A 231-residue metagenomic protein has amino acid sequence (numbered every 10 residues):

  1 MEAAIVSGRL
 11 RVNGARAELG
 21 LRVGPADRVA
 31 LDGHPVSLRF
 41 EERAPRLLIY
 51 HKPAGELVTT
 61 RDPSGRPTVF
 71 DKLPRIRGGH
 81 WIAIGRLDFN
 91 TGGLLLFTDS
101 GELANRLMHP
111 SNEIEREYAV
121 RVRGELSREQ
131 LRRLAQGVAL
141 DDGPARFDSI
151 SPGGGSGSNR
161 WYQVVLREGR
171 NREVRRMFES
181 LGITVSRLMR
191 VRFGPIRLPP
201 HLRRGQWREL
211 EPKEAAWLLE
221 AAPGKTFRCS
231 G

Functional and structural regions predicted by a protein language model:
E2-G231: Basic, flexible Lys/Arg- and Gly-enriched helix-loop patches that mediate nucleic-acid binding at interfaces with rRNA
